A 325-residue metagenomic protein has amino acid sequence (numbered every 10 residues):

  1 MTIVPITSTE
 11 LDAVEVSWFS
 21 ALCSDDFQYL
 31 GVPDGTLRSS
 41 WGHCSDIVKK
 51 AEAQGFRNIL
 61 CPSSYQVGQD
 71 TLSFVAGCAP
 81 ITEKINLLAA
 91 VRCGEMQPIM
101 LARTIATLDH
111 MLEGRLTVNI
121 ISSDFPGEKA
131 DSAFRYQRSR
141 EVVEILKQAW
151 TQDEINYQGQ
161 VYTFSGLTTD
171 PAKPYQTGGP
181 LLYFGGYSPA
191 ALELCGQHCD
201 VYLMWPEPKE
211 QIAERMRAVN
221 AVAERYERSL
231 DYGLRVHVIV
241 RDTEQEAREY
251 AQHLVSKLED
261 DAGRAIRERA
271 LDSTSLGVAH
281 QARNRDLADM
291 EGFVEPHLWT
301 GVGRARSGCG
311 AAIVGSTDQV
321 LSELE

Functional and structural regions predicted by a protein language model:
M1-T82, T177-P180: N-terminal beta1-alpha1-beta2 module of alpha/beta enzyme domains
T2-D25, S132-Y175, K209-E325: An alpha-helical appendage that flanks or caps ligand/catalytic pockets
E10, V48-A53, V75-K84, I105-L116 (+2 more regions): Acidic (Asp/Glu)-rich catalytic clusters
V14-S20, I59-C61, N86-V91, L116-I120 (+3 more regions): Hydrophobic faces of well-ordered beta-strands that scaffold small-molecule active sites in alpha/beta enzyme cores
A21-C23, S64, A90-G94, I121-F125 (+4 more regions): Active-site beta-loop-alpha junctions enriched in small/polar residues
L22, D26-G42, A90-I99, P174-Y187 (+2 more regions): Active-site mouth loops of central-metabolism enzymes
L37-K50, T71, L101-T104, F184-L194 (+1 more regions): Short, acidic/polar
P62-D70, G94-I99, P208-A213, V240 (+1 more regions): Acidic-and-aromatic substrate-binding clefts and catalytic sites of carbohydrate-active enzymes
